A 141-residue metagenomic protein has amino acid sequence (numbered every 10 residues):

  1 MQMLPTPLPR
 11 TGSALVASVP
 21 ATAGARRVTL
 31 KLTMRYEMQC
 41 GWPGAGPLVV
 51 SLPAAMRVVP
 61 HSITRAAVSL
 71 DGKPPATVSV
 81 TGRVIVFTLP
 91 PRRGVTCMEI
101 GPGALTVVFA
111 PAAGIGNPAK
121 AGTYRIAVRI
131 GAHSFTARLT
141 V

Functional and structural regions predicted by a protein language model:
M1-V141: Ser/Thr/Pro/Gly-rich, low-complexity intrinsically disordered stalk/linker tracts of secreted and surface-exposed
